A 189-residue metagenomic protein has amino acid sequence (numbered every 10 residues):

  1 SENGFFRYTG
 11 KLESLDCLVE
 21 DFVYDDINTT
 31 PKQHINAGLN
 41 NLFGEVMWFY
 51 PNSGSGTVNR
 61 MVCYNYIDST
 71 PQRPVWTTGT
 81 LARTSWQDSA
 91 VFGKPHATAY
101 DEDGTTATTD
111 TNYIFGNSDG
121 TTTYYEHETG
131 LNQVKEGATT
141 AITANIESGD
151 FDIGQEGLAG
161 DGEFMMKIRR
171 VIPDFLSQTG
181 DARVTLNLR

Functional and structural regions predicted by a protein language model:
E2-R189: Beta-sheet repeat architectures centered on beta-propellers
